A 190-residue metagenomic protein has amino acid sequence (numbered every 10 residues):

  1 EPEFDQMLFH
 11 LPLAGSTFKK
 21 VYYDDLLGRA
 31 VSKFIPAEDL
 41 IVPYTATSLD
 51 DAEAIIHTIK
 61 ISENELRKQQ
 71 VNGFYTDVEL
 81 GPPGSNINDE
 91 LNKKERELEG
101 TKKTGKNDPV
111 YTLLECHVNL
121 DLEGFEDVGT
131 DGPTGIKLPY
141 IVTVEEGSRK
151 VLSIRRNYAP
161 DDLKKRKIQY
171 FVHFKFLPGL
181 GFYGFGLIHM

Functional and structural regions predicted by a protein language model:
E1-M190: Extended alpha-helical, oligomerization-prone segments that build pores/tubes and scaffolds
